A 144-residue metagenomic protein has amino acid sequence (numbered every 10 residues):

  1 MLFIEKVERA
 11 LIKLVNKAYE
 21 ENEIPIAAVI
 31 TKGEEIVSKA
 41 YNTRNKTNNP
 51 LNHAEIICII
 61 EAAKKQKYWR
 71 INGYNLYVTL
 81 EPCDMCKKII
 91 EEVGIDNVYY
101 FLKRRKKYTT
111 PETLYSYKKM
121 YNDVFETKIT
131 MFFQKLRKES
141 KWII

Functional and structural regions predicted by a protein language model:
M1-E21, W69, P82-I144: Zinc-dependent deaminase
L11, V15-A18, A54, C58-A62: Stable alpha-helical structural segments in soluble proteins, enriched in small hydrophobic residues
I26-E34: Short beta-strand scaffold segments in enzyme catalytic cores
T43-I57: A short, polar/charged loop-to-alpha-helix boundary motif
Y68-L80: Immediate flanking context of iron-sulfur cluster ligation sites
